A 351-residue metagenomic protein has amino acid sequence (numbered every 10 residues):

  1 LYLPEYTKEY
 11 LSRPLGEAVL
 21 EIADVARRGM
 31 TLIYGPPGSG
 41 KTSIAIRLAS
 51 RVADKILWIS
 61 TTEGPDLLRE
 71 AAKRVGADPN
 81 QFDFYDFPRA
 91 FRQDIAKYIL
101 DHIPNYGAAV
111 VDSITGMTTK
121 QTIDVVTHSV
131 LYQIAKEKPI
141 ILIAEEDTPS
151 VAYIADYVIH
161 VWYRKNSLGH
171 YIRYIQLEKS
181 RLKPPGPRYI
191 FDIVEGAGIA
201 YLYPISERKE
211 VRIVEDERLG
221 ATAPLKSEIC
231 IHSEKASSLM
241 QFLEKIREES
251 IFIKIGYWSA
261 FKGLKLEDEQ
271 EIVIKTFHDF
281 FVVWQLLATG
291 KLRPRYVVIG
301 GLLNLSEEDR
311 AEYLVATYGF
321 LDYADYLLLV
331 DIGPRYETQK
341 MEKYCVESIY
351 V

Functional and structural regions predicted by a protein language model:
Y10-V25, V211-L225: Pre-Walker A adenine-sensing motif
R27-Q93, E228, S233-Q285: Conserved P-loop
R28, A53, Y106, E137-K138 (+7 more regions): Short, well-ordered alpha-helix to beta-strand connector turns
D94-L100, I123-V130, F277-Q285, E307-Y318: Well-ordered, non-membrane alpha-helical segments in soluble/globular domains
H102-I123, L287-R310, Y326-L329: Conserved P-loop NTPase "ATPase switch" module shared by AAA+ and STAND
K120-T148, Y313-E337: Substrate-engagement module of ASCE P-loop NTPases
L142-G196, I332-V351: Phosphate-binding/switch region of NTP-binding enzymes
P184-K226: C-terminal accessory "lid"/substrate-recognition subdomains
